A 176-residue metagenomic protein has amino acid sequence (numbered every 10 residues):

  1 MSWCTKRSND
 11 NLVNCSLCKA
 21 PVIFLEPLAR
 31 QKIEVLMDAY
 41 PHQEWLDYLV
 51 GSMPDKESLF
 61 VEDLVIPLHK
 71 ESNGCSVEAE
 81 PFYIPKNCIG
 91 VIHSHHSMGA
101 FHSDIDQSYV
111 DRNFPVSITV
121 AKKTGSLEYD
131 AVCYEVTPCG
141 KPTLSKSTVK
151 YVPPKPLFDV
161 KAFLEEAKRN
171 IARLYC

Functional and structural regions predicted by a protein language model:
M1-G90, S97-C176: Conserved beta-strand-loop surface patch within small alpha/beta domains used for substrate/adaptor or ligand engagement
